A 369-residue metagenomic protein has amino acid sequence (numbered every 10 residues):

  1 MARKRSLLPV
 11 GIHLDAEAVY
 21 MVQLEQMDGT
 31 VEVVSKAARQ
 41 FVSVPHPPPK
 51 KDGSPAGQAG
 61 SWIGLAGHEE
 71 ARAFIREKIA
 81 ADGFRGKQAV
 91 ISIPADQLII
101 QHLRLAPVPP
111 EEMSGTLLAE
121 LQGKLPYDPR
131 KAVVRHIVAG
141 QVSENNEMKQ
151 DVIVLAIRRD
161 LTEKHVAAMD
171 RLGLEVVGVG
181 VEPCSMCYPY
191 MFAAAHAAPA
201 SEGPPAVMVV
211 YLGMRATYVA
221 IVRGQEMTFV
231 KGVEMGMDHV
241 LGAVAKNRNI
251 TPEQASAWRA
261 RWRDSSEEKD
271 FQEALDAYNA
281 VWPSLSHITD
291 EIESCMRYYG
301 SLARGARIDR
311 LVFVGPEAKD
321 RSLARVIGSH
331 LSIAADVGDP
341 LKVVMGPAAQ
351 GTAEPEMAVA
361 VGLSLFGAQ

Functional and structural regions predicted by a protein language model:
M1-E120, E163, G173-E175: Non-catalytic, solvent-exposed interaction/assembly segments
A2-R5, H68-G83, A193-P205, E291-Y298: Phosphate-interacting basic helix/loop segments used at nucleotide- and nucleic-acid interfaces
I12-V19, P94-D96, E202-P204, V209-T217 (+3 more regions): A short acidic Gly-Thr/Ser loop motif
V42-S54, T162-Y188, E226-E268: Glycine-rich phosphate-binding loop plus the immediately following alpha-helix
Q88, S92-A195, R310, P340-V344: Active-site neighborhood for divalent-cation/phosphate handling
S185-Y188, A318, D336-Q369: Glycine-rich phosphate-binding/hydrolytic loop that grips phosphoryl groups
K246-N247, W258-I308: Adenine-nucleotide phosphate-binding core of ATP-dependent small-molecule kinases
A306-I333: Glycine-rich phosphate-binding loops at beta-strand->alpha-helix junctions
